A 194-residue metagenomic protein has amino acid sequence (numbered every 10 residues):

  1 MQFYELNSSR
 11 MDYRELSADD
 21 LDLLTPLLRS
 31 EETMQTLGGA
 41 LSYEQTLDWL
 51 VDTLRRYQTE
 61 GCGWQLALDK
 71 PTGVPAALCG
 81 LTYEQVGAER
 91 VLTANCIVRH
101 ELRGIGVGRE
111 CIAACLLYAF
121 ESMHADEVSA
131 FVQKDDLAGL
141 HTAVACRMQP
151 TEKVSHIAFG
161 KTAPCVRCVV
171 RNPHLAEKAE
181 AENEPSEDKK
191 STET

Functional and structural regions predicted by a protein language model:
M1-Q35, L68-T194: Acyl-donor (CoA/ACP) binding surface of acyl/acetyltransferases
A40-L41, C62, E89, F159: Sparse recognition of residues in long alpha-helices and their boundaries
Y43-T46: Short amphipathic alpha-helix in the helical subdomain of ABC transporter nucleotide-binding domains
L50: Short amphipathic alpha-helical/adjacent loop interface patches that line ligand and macromolecule-binding sites
T53-L66: A short helix-loop-beta-strand connector motif used in the catalytic cores of GNAT acetyltransferases and, in some
